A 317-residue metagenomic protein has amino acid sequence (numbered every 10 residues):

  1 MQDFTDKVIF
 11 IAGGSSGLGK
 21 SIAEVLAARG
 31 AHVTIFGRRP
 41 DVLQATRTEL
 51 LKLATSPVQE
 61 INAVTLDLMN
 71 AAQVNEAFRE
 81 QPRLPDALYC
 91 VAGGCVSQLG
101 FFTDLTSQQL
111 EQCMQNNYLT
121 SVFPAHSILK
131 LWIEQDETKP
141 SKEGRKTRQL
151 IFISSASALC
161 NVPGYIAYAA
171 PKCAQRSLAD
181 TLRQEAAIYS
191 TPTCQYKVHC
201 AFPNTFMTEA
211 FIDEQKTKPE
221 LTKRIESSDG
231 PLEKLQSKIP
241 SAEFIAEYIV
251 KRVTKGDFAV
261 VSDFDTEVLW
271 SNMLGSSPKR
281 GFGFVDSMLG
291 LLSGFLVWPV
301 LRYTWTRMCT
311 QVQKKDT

Functional and structural regions predicted by a protein language model:
S15-S16: Conserved glycine-rich cofactor-binding loop
R29-A45: Conserved glycine-rich Rossmann-like NAD(P)H-binding loop of the short-chain dehydrogenase/reductase
L53-N70: Rossmann-fold cofactor-recognition segment
L99-F102, T106-M114: Substrate-binding pocket helix/loop in short-chain dehydrogenase/reductase
A125, P171-A174: Active-site helix of classical SDR
S155: Residue(s) in the substrate-gating loop at a strand-loop-helix junction that position the organic substrate next
Q184-L269, M273-R280: SDR active-site lid
